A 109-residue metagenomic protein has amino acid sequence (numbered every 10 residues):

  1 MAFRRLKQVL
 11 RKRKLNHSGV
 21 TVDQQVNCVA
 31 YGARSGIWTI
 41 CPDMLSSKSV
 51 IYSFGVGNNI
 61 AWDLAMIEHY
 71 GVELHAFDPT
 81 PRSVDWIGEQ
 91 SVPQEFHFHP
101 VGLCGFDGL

Functional and structural regions predicted by a protein language model:
M1-L109: Phosphate/nucleotide-binding beta-alpha loop and adjacent structural elements of enzyme active sites
